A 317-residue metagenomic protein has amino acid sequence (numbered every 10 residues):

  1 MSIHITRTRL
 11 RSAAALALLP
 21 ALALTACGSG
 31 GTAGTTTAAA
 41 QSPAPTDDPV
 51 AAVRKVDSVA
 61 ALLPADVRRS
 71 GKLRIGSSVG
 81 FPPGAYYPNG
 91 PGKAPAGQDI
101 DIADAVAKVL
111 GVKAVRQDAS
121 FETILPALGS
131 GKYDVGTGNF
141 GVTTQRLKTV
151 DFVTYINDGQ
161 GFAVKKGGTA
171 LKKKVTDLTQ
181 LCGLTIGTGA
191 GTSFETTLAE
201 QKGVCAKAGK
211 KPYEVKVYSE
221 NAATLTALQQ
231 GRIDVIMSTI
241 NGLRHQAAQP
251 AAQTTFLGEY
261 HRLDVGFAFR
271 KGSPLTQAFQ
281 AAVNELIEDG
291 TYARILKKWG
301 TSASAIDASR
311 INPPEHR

Functional and structural regions predicted by a protein language model:
A21-A26: C-terminal motif of bacterial Sec signal peptides marking the signal peptidase cleavage site
G28, S42-D57, I100, K108-V109 (+2 more regions): Extended ligand-binding regions for polar small-molecule ligands
T36-T137, D289: Extracytoplasmic small-molecule ligand-binding "clamshell" domains of the periplasmic binding protein/Venus flytrap
P49-L63, S193-G209, T255-F256, L286-R317: Ligand-binding clefts/hinges and TM-proximal coupling segments of bilobed small-molecule sensing domains
P82, K93-V109, F140, D158-E220 (+2 more regions): Bilobed "Venus flytrap"/periplasmic-binding protein-like clamshell domains and structurally analogous long
K113-L178: Acidic, polar ligand-binding/catalytic clefts
T123, F140-L147, A199-E200, A227-H261: A ligand-binding cleft/hinge motif common to bilobed small-molecule-binding domains
N157-V164, R244, A248-N284, S302-R317: Periplasmic-binding protein-like
